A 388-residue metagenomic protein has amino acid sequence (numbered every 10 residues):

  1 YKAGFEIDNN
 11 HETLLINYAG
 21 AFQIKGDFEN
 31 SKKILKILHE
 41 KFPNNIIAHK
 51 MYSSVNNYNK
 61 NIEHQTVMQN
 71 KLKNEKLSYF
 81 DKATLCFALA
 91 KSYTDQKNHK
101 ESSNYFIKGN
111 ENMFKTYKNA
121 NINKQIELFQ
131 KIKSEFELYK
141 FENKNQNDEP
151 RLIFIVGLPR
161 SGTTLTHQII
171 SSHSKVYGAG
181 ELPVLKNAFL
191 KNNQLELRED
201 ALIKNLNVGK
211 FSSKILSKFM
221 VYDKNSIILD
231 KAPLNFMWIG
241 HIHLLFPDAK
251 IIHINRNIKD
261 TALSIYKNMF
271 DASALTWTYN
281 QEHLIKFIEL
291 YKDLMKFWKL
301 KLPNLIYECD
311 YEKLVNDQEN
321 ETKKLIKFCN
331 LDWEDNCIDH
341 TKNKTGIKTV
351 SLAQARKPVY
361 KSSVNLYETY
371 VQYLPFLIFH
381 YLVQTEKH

Functional and structural regions predicted by a protein language model:
L38, Y52-S53, Q65-F80, C86-I153 (+4 more regions): PAPS-dependent sulfotransferases, especially Golgi type II membrane carbohydrate sulfotransferases
N143-F246, I254-N255: Phosphate-binding active sites in nucleotide-utilizing proteins
I242-K267, L325: Conserved phosphate-donor/acceptor-positioning beta-strand/loop module used by diverse small-molecule
